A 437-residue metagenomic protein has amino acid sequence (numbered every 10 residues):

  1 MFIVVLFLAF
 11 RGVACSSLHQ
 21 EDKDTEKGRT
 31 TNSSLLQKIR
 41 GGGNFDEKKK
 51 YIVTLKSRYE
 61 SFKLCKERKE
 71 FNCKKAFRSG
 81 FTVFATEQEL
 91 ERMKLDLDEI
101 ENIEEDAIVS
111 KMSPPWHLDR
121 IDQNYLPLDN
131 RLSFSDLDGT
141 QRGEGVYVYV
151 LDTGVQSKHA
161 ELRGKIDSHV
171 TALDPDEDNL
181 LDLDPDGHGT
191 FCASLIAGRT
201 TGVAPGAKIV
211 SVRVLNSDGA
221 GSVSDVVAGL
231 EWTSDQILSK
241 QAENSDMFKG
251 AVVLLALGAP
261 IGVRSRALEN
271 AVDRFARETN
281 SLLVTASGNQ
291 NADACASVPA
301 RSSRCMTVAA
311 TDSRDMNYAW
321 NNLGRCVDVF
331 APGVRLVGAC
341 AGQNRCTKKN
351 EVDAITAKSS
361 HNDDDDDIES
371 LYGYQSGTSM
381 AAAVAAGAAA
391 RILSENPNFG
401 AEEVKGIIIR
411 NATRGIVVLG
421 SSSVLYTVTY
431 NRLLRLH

Functional and structural regions predicted by a protein language model:
M1-V5: Classical eukaryotic N-terminal signal peptides for Sec-dependent ER targeting/secretion, especially the positively
F7-D22: N-terminal signal peptide
E21-R40, S57-R120: Autoinhibitory propeptides
I52-V53, T82, Y147-V150, K208-R213 (+6 more regions): Structural recognition of the beta-strand scaffold that forms the well-ordered cores of secreted hydrolase catalytic
S113-L118, S133-D138, L183-P185, V226 (+5 more regions): Active-site-adjacent substrate-recognition loops and nearby beta-strands within hydrolase catalytic domains
L132-S168, N179-D225, E243-V252, R301-R304 (+4 more regions): Subtilisin-like serine protease catalytic core
A193-A197, V210-N216, E231, A251 (+1 more regions): Hydrolase catalytic cores
S211, E231, D235-G258, G262-A271 (+7 more regions): C-terminal subdomain of the subtilisin-like protease fold in secreted/lumenal serine endopeptidases
